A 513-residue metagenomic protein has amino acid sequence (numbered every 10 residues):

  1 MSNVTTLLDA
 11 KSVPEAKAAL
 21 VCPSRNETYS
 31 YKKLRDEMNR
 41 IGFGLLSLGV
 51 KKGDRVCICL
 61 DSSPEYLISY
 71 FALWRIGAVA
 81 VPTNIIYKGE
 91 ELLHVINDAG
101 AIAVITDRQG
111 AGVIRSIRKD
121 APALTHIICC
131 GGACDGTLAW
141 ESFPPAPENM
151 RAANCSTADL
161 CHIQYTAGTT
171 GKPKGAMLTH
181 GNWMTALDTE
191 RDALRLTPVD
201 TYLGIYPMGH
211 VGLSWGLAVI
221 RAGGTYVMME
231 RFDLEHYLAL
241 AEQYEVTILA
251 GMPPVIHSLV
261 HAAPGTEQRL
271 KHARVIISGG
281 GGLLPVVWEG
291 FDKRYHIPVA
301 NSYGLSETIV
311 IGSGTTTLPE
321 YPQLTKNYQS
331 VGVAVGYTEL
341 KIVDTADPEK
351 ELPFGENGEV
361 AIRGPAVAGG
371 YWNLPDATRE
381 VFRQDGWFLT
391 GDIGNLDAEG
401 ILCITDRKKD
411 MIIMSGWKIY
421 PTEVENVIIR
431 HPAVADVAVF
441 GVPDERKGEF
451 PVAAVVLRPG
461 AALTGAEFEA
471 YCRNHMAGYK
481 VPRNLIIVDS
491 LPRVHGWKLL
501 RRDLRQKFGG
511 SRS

Functional and structural regions predicted by a protein language model:
A16-A18, C129, P145-Y165, K172 (+1 more regions): Conserved pre-ATP/AMP-binding loop-to-beta segment of ANL
A19-S63, L67-F71, K88-L93, G181: Conserved AMP-binding/adenylate-forming core of the ANL superfamily
S24, Q109-T157, A262: ANL superfamily adenylate-forming
T28-K32, C161-T185: Conserved AMP-binding A3 loop
Y87, L93, V104, L249 (+6 more regions): AMP-binding/adenylate-forming catalytic core of the ANL superfamily
M184-T201, M208-I248, A262: Conserved AMP-binding/adenylation subdomain of ANL enzymes
R221, V246-A250, V260-K326, E339 (+1 more regions): Gly/Ser/Thr-rich phosphate-binding loop
Y337-A361, E380, A398-E399, A461-G465 (+1 more regions): Conserved beta-loop-beta connector loops within the AMP-binding
